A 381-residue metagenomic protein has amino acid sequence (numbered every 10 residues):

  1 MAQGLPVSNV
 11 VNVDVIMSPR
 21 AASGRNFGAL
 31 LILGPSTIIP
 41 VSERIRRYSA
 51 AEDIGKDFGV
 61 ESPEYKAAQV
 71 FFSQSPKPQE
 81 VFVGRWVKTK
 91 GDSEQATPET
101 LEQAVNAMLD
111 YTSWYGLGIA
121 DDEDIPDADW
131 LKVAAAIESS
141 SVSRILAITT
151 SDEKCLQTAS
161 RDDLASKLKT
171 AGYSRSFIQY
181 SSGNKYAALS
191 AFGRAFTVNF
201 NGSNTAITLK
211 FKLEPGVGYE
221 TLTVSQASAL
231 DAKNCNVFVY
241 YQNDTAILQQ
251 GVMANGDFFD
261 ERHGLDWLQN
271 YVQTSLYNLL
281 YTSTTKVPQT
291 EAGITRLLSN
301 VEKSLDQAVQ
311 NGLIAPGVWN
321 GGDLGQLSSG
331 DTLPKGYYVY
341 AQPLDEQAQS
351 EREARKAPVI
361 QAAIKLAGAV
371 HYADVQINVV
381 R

Functional and structural regions predicted by a protein language model:
M1-R381: Surface-exposed assembly/interface segments
